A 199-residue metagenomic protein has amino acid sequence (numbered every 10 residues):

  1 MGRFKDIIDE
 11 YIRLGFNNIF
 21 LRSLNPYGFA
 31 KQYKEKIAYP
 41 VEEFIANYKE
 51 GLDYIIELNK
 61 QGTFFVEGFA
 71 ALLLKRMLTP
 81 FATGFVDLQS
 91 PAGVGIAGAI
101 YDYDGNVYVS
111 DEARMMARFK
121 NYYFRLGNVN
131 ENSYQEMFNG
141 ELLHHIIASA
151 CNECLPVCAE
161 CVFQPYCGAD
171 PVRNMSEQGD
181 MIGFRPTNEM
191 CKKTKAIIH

Functional and structural regions predicted by a protein language model:
M1-D104, E112, A117-R125, V129: Radical SAM enzyme [4Fe-4S]-AdoMet core and its adjacent flexible, acidic and glycine-rich loops/tails across
A117-H199: Flexible mid-to-C-terminal extensions adjoining Fe-S/redox cofactors in radical SAM and related proteins
